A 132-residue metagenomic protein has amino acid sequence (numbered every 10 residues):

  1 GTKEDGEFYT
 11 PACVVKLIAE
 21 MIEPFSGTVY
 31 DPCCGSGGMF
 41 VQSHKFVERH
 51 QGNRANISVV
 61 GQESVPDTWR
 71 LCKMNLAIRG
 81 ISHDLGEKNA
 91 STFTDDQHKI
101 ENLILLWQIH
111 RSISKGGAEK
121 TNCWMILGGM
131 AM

Functional and structural regions predicted by a protein language model:
E4-L105, H110-G117, T121: Conserved S-adenosyl-L-methionine
M125-M132: Glycine-rich S-adenosyl-L-methionine
